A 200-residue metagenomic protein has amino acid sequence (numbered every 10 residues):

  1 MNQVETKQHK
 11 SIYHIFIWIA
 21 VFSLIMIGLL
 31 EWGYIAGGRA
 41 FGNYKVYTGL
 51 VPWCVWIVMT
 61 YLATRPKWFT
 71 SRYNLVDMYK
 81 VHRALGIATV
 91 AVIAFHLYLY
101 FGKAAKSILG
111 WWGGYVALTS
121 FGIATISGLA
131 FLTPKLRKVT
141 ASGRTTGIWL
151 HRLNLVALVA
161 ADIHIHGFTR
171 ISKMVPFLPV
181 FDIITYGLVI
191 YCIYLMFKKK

Functional and structural regions predicted by a protein language model:
N2-K200: Membrane-embedded alpha-helical bundles that constitute the cytochrome b-like, heme-associated redox core of multi-pass
